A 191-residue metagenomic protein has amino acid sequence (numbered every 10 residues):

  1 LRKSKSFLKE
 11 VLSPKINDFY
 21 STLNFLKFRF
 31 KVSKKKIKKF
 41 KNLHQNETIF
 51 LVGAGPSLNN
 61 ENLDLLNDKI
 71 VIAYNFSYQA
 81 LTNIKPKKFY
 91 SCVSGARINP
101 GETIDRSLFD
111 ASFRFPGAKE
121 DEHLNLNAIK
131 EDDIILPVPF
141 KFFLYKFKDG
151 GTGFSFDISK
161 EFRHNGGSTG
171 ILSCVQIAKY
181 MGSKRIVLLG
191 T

Functional and structural regions predicted by a protein language model:
L1-K38: Membrane-proximal basic amphipathic "stem/tether" segments
F25-K31, T48-G53, S91-G95, R163-G166: Short, flexible loop segments at the rims of nucleotide/cofactor-binding pockets, characterized by
S33-L51: Short linear elements at protein peripheries
K41-Q45, L63-L66, I84, Y180: Solvent-exposed alpha-helices and their adjacent loops that cap or buttress functional pockets in soluble metabolic
T48-G55, I70-Y74: Short, hydrophobic/glycine-enriched beta-strand segments
F50-P56, R163-K179, S183-T191: Glycine-rich anion-binding loop/nest that anchors nucleotide
L58-N62: Short N-terminal binding/cap micro-motifs at the start of the first secondary-structure element
N67-I70, F76-S173: Acidic/Gly/His-enriched mid-domain segments of enzyme catalytic cores or analogous surface patches that mediate
